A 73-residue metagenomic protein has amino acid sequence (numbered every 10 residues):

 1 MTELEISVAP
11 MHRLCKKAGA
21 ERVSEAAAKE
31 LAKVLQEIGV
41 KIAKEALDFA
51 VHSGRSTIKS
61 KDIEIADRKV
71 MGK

Functional and structural regions predicted by a protein language model:
M1-K73: Histone-fold and other basic nucleic-acid-binding segments
